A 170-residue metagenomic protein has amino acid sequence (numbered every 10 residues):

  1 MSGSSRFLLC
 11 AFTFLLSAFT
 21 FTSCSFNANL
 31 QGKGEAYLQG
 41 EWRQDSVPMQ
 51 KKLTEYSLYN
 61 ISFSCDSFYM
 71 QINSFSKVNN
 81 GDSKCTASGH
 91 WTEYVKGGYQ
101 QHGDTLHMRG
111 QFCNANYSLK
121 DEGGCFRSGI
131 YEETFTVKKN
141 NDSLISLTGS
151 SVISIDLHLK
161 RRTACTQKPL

Functional and structural regions predicted by a protein language model:
M1-S25: Sec-dependent bacterial lipoprotein signal peptides
C24-V95, Q100-H102, H107-L170: Lipid interaction determinants
